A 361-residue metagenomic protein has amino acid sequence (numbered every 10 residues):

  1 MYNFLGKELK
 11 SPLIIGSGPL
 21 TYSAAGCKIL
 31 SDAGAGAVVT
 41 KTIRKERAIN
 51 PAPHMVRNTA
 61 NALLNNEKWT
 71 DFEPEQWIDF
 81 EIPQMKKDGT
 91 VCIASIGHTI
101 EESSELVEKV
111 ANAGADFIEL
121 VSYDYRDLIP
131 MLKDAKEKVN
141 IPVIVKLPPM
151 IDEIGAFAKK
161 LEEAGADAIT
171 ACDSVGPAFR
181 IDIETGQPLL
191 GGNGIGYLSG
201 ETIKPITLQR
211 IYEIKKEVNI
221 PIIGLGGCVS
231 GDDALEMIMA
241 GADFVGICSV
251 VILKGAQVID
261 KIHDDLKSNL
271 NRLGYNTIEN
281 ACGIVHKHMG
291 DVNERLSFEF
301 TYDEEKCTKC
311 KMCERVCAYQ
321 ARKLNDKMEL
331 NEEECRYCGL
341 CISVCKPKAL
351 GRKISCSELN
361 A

Functional and structural regions predicted by a protein language model:
M1-G16, I78-K86: N-terminal amphipathic alpha-helix/helix-capping segment at the start of soluble metabolic enzymes
G18-L20, S95-E101, L147-E153, K204 (+2 more regions): Glycine-rich beta-to-alpha transition loops that act as phosphate-gripper elements at the mouths of alpha/beta enzyme
A24-L30, S104-N112, I151-A164, I211-V218 (+1 more regions): Catalytic cores of alpha/beta
T40-E46, F117-D124, T170-A178, G227-K261 (+1 more regions): Glycine-rich phosphate-binding active-site loops on the catalytic face of alpha/beta enzymes
A48-A62, R180-G196, I238, V250-Y275: C-terminal helical cap(s) of enzyme catalytic domains, especially alpha/beta-barrels
V56, A60-R126: Active-site beta->alpha loop and helix N-cap motifs at the rims of alpha/beta catalytic domains
A62-F72, L120-R126, A158-I220, K254: Glycine/Thr-rich beta-alpha phosphate-binding loop at enzyme active sites
M237, M312-E329, L340-C356: Iron-sulfur cluster-binding cysteine motifs and their immediate structural context in ferredoxin-like electron-transfer
